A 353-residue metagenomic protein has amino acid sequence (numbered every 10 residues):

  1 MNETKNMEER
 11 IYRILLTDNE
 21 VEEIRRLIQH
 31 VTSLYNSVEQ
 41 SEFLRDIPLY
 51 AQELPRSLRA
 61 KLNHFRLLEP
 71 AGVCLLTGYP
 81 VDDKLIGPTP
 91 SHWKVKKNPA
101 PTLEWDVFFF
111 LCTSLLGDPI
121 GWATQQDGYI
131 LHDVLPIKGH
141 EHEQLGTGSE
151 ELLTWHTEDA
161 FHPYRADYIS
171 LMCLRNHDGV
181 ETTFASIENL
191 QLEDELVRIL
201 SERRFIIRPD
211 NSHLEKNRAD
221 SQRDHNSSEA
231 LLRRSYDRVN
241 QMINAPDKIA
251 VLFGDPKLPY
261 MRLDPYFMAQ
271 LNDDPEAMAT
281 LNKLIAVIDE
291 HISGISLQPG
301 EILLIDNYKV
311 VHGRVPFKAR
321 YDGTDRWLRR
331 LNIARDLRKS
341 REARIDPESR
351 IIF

Functional and structural regions predicted by a protein language model:
N2-E53, E69-K94, D133-Q298, I305-F353: Active-site environment of non-heme Fe oxygenases that use a 2-His-1-carboxylate facial triad
P55-A60: Short, solvent-exposed beta-alpha or beta-beta edge segments that form flexible loop/patches at the rim of ligand
L62-R66, F108-I120, L284, I288 (+1 more regions): Hydrophobic, Leu/Ile/Phe/Ala-enriched alpha-helical segments that form helix-helix packing faces
F65-L67, P101-E104, F161-H162: Short, charge-rich binding segments
N98-G146: A gly/proline- and charged-residue-enriched helix-loop-helix capping module
Q126-G128, L297, E301: Short, glycine/acidic-rich hinge or "gate" loops at secondary-structure transitions that mediate conformational
